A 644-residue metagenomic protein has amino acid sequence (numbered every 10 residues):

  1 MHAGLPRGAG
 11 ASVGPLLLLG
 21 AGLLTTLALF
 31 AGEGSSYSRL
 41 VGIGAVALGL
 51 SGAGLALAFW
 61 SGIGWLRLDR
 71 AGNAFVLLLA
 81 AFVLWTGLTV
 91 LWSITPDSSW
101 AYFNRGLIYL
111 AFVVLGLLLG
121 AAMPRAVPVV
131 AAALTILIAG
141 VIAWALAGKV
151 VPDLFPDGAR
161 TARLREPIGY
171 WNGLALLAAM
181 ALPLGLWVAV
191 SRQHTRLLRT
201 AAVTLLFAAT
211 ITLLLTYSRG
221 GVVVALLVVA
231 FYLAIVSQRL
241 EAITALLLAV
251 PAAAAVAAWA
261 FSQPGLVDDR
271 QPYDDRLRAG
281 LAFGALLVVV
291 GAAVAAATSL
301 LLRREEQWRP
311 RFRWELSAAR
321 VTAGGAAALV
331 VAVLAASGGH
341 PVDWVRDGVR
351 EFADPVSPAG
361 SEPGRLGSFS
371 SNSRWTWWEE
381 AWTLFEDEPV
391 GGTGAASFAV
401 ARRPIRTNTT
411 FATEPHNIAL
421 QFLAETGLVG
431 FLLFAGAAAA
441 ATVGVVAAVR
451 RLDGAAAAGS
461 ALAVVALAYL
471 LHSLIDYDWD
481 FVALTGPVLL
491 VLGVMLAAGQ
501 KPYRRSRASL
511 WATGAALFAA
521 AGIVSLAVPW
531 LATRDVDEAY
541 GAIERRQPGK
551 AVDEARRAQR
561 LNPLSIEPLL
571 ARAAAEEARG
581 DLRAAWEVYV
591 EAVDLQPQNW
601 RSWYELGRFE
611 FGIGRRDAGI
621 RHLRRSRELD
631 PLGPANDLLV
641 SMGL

Functional and structural regions predicted by a protein language model:
H2-E33, A45-A58, A80-V90, Y102-L119 (+6 more regions): Alpha-helical transmembrane segments of multi-pass inner-membrane proteins
Y170, A359-A412, A419-L433: TM-adjacent membrane-interface loops and short helices in multi-pass inner/ER membrane proteins
A332-F352, A508-K550: Hydrophobic alpha-helical transmembrane segments in integral membrane proteins
A542, E576, E610, G643-L644: Residue at a conserved register position within TPR or TPR-like alpha-solenoid repeats
P568, S602, A635-N636: TPR alpha-solenoid repeat register
A571, E605, L638-V640: Canonical tetratricopeptide repeat
